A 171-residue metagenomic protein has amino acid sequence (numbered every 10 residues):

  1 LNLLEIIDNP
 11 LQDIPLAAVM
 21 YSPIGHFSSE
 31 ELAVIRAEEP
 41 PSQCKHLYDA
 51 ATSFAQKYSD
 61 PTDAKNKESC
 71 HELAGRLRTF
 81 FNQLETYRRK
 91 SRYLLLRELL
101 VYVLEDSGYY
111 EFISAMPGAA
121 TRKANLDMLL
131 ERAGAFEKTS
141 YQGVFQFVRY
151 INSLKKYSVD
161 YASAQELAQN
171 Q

Functional and structural regions predicted by a protein language model:
N2-Q171: Conserved helicase C-terminal RecA-like lobe
